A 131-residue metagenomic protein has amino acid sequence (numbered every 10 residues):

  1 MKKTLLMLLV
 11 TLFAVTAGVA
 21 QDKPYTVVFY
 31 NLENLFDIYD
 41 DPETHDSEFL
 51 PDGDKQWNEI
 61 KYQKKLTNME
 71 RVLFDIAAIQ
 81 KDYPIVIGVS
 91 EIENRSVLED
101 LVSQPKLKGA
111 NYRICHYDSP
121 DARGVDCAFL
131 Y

Functional and structural regions predicted by a protein language model:
T4-V15: Sec-dependent N-terminal signal peptides
V19-L107, N111, C115-C127: N-terminal, active-site-proximal structural segment of metallo-dependent hydrolase catalytic domains
